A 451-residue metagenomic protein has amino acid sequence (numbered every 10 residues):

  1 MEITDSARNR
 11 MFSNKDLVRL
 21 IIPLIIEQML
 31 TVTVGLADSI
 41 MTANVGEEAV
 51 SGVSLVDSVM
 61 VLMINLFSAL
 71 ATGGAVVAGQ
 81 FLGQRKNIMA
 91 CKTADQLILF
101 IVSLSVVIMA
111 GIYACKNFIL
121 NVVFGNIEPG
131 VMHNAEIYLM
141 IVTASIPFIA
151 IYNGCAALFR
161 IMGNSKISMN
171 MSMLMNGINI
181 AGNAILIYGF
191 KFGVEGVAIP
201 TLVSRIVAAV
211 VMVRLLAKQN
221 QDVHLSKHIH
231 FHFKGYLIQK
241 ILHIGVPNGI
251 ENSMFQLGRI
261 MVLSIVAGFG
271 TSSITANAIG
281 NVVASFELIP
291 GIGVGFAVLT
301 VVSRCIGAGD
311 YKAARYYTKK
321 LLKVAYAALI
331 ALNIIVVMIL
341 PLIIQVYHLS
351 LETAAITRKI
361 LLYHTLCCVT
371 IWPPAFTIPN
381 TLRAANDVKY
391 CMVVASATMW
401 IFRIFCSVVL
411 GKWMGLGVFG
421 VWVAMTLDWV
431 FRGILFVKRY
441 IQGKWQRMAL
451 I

Functional and structural regions predicted by a protein language model:
M1-L24, A78-S145, I178, G189-V246 (+2 more regions): Short alpha-helical transmembrane segments in multi-pass integral membrane proteins
N9-I40, N44-V45, V61-G73, V77 (+5 more regions): N-terminal transmembrane alpha-helices
R19-D38, I141, M175, S204-A208 (+3 more regions): Transmembrane helical elements of multi-pass membrane transporters/channels
Q28-M29, N65, S105, M109 (+11 more regions): Residue-level hotspots within the lipid-embedded alpha helices of multi-pass solute transporters
M29, T33-S51, L120-P129, I185-F192 (+4 more regions): Helix-terminus/linker motif at the lipid-water interface of multi-pass membrane proteins
E47-S58, A135, L139, A198 (+4 more regions): Small-residue hotspots at the loop-to-helix junctions and early N-terminal turns of transmembrane alpha-helices
V50-A110, I149-S168, L263, I274-L340 (+1 more regions): Small-residue-rich hydrophobic transmembrane alpha-helices
A71, I141-R160, S168-N179, V197-M212 (+5 more regions): Short runs within selected transmembrane alpha-helices of multi-pass transporters and secretion channels
